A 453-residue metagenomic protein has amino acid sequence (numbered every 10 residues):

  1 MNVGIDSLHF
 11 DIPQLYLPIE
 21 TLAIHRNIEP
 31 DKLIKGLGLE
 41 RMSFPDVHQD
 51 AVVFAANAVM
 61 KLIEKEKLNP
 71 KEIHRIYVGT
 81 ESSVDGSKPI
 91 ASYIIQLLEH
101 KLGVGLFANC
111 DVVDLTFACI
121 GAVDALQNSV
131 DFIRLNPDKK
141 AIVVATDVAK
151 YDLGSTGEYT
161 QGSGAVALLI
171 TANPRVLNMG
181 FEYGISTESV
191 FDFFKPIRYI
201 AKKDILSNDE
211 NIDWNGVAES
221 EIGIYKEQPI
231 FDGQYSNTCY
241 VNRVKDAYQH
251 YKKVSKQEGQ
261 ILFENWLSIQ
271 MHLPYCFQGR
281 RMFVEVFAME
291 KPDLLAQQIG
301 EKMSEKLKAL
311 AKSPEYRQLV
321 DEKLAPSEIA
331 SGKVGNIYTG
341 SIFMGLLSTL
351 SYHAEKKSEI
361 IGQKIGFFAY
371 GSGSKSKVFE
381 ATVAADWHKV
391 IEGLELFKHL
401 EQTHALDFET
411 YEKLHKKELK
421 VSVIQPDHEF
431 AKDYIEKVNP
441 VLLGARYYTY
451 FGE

Functional and structural regions predicted by a protein language model:
M1-H48, E158-D246, S374-E453: Condensing-enzyme catalytic core mediating Claisen C-C bond formation in acyl metabolism
I5, A51-V123, Q260-V286: Conserved beta-ketoacyl condensing-enzyme motif
H9-D11, G79-D85, T116-A122, A145-K150 (+2 more regions): Acidic, glycine-rich active-site loops and adjacent beta-strand->loop/helix elements that engage anionic groups
D31, A58-H74, E219-E221, A247-N265 (+2 more regions): Phosphate/pyrophosphate-binding loops at sites that engage ATP/ADP/AMP, CoA/4′-phosphopantetheine, polyphosphate
D31-D50, S83-I142, T146, A288-S341: Conserved catalytic cysteine-centered active-site region of acyl-thioester-dependent Claisen-condensing enzymes
A55-L62, I94, A125-F132, A247-Y251 (+2 more regions): Buried hydrophobic packing segments
G121-G180, G184: Internal, well-ordered domain-core segments that constitute the primary functional module of diverse proteins
D321-E401: C-terminal catalytic subdomain
